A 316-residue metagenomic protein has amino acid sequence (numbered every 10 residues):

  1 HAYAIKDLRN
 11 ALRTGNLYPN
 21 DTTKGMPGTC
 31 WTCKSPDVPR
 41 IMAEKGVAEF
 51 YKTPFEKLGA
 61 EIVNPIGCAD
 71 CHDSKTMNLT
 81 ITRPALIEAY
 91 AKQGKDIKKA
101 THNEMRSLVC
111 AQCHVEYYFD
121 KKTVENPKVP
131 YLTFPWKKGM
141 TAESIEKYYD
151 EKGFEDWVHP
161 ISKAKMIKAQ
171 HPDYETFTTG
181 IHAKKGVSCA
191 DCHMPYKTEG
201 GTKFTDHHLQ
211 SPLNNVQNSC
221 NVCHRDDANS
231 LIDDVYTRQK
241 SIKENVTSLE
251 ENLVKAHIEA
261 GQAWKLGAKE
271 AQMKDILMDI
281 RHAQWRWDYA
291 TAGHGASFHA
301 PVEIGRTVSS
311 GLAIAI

Functional and structural regions predicted by a protein language model:
H1-P27, T32: N-terminal alpha-helical interaction blocks
H1-Y3, A43-D70, S74-D191, P195-A315: Primarily the internal scaffold of c-type cytochrome electron-transfer domains, especially repeated/multiheme c-type
T23-M26, S35-P36, E61-N64: Active-site-adjacent structural elements in enzyme catalytic domains
C30-C33, R40-E44: Glycine-rich active-site/cofactor-binding loop and its immediate structural neighborhood
K34-S35, D73: Short loop/turn segments at strand-loop or loop-helix junctions that form parts of catalytic or ligand-binding pockets
